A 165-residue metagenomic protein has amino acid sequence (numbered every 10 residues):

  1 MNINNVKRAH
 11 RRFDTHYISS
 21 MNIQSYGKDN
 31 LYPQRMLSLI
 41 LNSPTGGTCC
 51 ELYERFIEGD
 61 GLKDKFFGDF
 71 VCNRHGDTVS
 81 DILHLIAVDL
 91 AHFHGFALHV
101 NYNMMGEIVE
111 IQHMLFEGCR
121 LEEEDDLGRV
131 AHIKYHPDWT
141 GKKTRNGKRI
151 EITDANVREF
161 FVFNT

Functional and structural regions predicted by a protein language model:
M1-T165: Structured, contiguous alpha/beta core segments that scaffold functional sites
